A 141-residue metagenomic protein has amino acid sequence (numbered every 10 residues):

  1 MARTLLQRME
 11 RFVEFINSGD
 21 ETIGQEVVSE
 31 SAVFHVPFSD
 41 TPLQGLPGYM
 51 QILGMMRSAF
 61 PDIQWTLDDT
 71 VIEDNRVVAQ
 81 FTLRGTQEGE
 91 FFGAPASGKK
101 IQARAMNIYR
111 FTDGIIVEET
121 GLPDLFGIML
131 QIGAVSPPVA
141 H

Functional and structural regions predicted by a protein language model:
M1-H141: C-terminal and inter-domain tail/linker signature
